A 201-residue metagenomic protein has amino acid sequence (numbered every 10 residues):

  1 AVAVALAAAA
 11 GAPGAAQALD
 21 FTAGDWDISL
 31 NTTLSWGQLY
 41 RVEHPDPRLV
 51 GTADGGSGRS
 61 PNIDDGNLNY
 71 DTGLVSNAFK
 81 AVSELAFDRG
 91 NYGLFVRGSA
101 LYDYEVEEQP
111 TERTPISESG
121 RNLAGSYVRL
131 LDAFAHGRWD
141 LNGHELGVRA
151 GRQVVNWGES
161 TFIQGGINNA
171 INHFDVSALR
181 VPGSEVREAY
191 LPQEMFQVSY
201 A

Functional and structural regions predicted by a protein language model:
A1-Q17: Gram-negative bacterial Sec-dependent N-terminal signal peptides
L19-T22, R138-D140: Short aromatic-glycine motifs in intrinsically disordered, low-complexity regions
F21-N62, N69, L94-G98: Transmembrane beta-strand segments of Gram-negative outer membrane beta-barrel proteins
A23-N31, A78-V82, N91-F95, G143-R149: Outer-membrane beta-barrel architecture
W26, N62-D64, V75-A81, S126-L131 (+1 more regions): Residues that define the transmembrane beta-barrel architecture of outer-membrane proteins
V50-L68, T114-E118, I171-S177: A solvent-exposed, charged loop/short amphipathic helix patch at secondary-structure junctions
P61, L68-Y104: Glycine- and aromatic-enriched membrane insertion/assembly motifs of diderm outer-membrane and organelle channel
D88-A201: Outer membrane beta-barrel
